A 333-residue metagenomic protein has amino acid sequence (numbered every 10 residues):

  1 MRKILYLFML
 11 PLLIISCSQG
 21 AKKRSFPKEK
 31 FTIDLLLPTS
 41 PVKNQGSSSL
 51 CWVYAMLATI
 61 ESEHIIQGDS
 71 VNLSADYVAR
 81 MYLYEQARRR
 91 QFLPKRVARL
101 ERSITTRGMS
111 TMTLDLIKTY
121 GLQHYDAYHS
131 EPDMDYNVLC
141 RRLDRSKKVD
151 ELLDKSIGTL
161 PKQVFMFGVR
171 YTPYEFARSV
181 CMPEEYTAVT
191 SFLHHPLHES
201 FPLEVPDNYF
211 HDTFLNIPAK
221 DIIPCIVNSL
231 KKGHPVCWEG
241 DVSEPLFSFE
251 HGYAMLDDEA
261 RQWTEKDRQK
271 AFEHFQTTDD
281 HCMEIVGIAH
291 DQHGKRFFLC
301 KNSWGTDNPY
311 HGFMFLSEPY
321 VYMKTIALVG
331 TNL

Functional and structural regions predicted by a protein language model:
R2-L10: Sec-dependent signal peptide recognition, specifically the positively charged N-region followed immediately by
I15-S16: C-terminal motif of bacterial Sec signal peptides marking the signal peptidase cleavage site
K22-L37: N-terminal regions that are enriched for targeting/export leaders and immediately downstream pro/stem segments
L35, D154-L333: Active-site signature of cysteine proteases
L37-S48: A short glycine/serine-rich beta->alpha loop
G46-I60, S103-D115, H281: Active-site nucleophilic cysteine motif
L50-V53, Y77-R80, T113-D115, H124-A127 (+3 more regions): Structural recognition of the beta-strand scaffold that forms the well-ordered cores of secreted hydrolase catalytic
N72-Y171: Papain-like cysteine protease catalytic cores
